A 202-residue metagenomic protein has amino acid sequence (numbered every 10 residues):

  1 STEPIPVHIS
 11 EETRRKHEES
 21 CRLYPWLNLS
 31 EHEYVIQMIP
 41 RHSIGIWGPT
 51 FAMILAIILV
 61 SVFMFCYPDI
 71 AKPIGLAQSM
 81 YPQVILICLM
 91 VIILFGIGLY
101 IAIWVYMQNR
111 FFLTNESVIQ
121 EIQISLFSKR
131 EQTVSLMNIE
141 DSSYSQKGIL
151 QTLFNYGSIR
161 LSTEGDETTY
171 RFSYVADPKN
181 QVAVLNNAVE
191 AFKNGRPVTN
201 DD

Functional and structural regions predicted by a protein language model:
S1-D202: N-terminal basic, Ser/Thr-rich segments that initiate or prime the first beta/alpha elements at protein or domain
